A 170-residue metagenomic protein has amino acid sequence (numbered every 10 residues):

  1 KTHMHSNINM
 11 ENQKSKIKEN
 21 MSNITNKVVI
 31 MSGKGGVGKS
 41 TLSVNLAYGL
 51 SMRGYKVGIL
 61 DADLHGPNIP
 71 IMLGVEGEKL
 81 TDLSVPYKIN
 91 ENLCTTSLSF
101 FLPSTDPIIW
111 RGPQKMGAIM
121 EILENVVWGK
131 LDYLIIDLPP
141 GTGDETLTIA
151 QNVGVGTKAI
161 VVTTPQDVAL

Functional and structural regions predicted by a protein language model:
K1-V37, E78: Extreme N-terminal, non-catalytic leader segments that precede Walker-type/kinase nucleotide-binding cores
K27, M31, R53, M72-E76 (+5 more regions): Conserved, well-folded catalytic cores of nucleic-acid-processing and energy-transducing macromolecular machines
K27-L64: Walker A/P-loop phosphate-binding motif and the immediately C-terminal alpha-helix
G35, A62-L64, F100-F101, P140-G141 (+1 more regions): Short, ordered loop/turn segments at secondary-structure junctions
K39-N45, G66-P70, G141-T146, A169-L170: Short glycine/serine/threonine-rich phosphate/pyrophosphate-binding segments that cradle anionic phosphate groups
V44-A47, S51, P70, M116 (+2 more regions): Predominant activation on well-ordered alpha-helical scaffold segments within soluble catalytic domains
K56-G58, A62-I109, M116-E121: Phosphate-binding loop that captures ATP/GTP phosphates
N125-W128, D132-Y133, P139-L170: Conserved catalytic-core segment of NTP-binding enzymes
